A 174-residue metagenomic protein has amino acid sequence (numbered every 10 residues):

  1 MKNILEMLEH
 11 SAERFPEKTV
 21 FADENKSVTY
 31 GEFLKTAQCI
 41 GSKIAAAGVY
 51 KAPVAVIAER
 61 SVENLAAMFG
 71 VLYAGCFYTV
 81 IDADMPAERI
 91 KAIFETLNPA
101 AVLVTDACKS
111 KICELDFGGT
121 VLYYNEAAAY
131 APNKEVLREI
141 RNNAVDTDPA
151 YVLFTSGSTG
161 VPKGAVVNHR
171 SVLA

Functional and structural regions predicted by a protein language model:
M1-L173: Carrier-protein-dependent adenylate-forming modules in NRPS/ANL systems
